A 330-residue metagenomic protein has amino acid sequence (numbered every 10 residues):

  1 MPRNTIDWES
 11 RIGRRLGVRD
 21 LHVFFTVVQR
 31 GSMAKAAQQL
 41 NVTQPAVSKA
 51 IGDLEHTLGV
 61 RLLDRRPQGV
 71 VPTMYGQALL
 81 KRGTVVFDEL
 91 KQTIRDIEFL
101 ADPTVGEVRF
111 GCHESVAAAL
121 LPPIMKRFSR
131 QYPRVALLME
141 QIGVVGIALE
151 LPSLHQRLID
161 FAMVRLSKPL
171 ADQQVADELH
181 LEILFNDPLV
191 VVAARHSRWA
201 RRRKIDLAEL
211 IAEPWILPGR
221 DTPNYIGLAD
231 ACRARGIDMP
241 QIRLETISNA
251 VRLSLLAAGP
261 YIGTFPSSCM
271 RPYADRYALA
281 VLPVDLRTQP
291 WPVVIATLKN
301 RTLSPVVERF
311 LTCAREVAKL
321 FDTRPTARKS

Functional and structural regions predicted by a protein language model:
M1-L16, Y132-R134, L253, S267-L279 (+1 more regions): C-terminal effector-binding regulatory domain of bacterial HTH transcription factors
G17, Q68, E98-A117, Q131-L137 (+2 more regions): Interdomain hinge and pocket-entrance segments immediately C-terminal to HTH DNA-binding domains
F25-N41: Short helix-boundary/capping micro-motifs
E55-Q77: A short LG(V/I)-centered, amphipathic sequence patch enriched for acidic residue(s) preceding the LG motif
V105-A171: Central regulatory/effector-binding core of bacterial HTH transcription factors
C112, V145-E150, H155-L158, R165 (+1 more regions): Hydrophobic hinge/microswitch elements
R165, W199-R201, E213-R235, S267 (+2 more regions): Secondary-structure junction motif
V175-W215, P305: Flexible hinge/capping segments at coil-to-helix
